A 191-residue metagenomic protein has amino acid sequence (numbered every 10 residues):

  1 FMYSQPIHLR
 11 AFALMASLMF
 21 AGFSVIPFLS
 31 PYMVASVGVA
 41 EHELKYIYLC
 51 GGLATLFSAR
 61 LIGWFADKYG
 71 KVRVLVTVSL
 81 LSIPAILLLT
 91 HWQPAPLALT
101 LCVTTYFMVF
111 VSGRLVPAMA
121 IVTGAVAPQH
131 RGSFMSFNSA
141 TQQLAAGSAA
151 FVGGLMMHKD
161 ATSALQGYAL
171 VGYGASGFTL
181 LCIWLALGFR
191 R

Functional and structural regions predicted by a protein language model:
H8-L49: Extracytoplasmic gate region of multi-pass secondary transporters
I47-T55, Q142, F178: Transmembrane alpha-helical segments of major facilitator superfamily
G52-R60, G147: Residue-level signature of mid-helix packing/kink "hotspots" within the transmembrane helices of 12-pass Major
S58-G70, M157: Helix-to-loop junctions at the C-terminal end of transmembrane segments in multipass secondary transporters
V72-A118: C-terminal transmembrane helical hairpin of 12-TM major facilitator-type secondary transporters
Q129-A161: A late C-terminal transmembrane helix in Major Facilitator Superfamily
L155-T179: A membrane-interface helix-boundary motif in multi-pass transporters
Y173-R191: Multi-pass alpha-helical transporter architecture, strongest for 12-TM Major Facilitator/SLC carriers used
